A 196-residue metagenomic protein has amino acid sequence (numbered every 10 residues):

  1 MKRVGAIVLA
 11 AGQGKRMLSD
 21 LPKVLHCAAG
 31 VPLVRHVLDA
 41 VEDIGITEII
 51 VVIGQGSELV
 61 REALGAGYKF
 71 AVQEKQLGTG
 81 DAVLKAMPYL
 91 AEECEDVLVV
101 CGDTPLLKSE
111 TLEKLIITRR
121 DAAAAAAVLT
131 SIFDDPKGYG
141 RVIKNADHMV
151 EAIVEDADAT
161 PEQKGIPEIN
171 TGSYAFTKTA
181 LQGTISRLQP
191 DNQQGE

Functional and structural regions predicted by a protein language model:
M1-K2, V31-V100, P105-I117, D121: Conserved N-terminal catalytic core of the sugar/cofactor nucleotidyltransferase
M1-S19: N-terminal nucleotide-binding beta1-loop-alpha1 segment
A6-V8, V51, L98-V99, A126-L129: Structural beta-sheet core signal
L21-L25, L188-D191: Short glycine-enriched, charge-decorated loop/helix-capping segments at active-site entrances that position
C27, L106, A175: Short aromatic/basic micro-patch
D121-I132, G140: A short, conserved acidic/glycine-rich loop-to-beta-strand motif that forms the donor nucleotide-sugar/metal
I143-M149: Short acidic-glycine loop/turn motifs at beta-strand connectors
V150-E196: Catalytic-core segments of class I nucleotidyltransferases/pyrophosphorylases that form NMP-activated intermediates
